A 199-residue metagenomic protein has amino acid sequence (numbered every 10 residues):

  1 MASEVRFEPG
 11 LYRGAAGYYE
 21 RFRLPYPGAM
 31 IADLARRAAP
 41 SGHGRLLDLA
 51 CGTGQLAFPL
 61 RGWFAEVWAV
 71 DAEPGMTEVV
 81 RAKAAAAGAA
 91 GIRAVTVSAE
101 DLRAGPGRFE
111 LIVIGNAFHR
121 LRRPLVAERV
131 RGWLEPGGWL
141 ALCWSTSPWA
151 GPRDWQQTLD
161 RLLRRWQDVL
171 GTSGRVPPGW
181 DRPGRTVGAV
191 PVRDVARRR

Functional and structural regions predicted by a protein language model:
M1-A15: N-terminal, positively charged/glycine-rich alpha-helical extensions of SAM-dependent methyltransferases
R13-L24: Class I SAM-dependent methyltransferase Rossmann-like catalytic core, especially the SAM/SAH-binding loop
L24-G44: Conserved alpha-helix/loop element of class I SAM-dependent methyltransferases that forms part of the SAM/SAH-binding
L47, T53-D101: Class I SAM-dependent methyltransferase SAM/SAH-binding core
R103-I112: A short acidic, Gly/Pro-enriched loop at the edge of an enzyme's catalytic core that lines a small-molecule cofactor
I114-G115, C143: Residues lining the SAM
L121-V130: A short, conserved alpha-helix within the catalytic core of class I
R131, E135-R199: Conserved catalytic/acceptor-binding region of the Class I
